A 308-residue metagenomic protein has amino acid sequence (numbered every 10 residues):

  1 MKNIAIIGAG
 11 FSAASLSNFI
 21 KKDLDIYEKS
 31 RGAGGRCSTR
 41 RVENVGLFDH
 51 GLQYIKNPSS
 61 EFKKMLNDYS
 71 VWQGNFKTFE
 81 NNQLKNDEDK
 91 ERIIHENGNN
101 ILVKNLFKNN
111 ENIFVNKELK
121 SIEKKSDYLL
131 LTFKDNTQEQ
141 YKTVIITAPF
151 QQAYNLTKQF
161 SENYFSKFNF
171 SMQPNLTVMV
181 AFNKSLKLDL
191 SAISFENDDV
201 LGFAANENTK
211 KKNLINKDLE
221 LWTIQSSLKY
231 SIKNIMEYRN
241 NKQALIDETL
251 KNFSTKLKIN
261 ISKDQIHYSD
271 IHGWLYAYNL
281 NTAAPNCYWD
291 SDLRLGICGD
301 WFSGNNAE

Functional and structural regions predicted by a protein language model:
I7, F11, N18-E43: Glycine-rich FAD pyrophosphate-binding loop
F19, S38-F79: N-terminal FAD cofactor-binding segment of flavoenzymes
G34, K142-S191: Central helical "cap/lid" subdomain
Y54-S60, Q83-N105, E237-L245: Short beta-strand to alpha-helix junction loop
V115-L129: A conserved short coil-to-beta-strand element within the FAD-binding core of flavoproteins
K134-T143: Core beta-strand elements of the Rossmann-like FAD/NAD(P) dinucleotide-binding domain in flavoenzyme oxidoreductases
M179-R239, E248, N252, K256-L257: Active-site substrate-recognition segment that forms the wall of the catalytic cavity or substrate channel
E248-L293: Flavin (FAD/FMN) cofactor-binding core of flavoprotein oxidoreductases
